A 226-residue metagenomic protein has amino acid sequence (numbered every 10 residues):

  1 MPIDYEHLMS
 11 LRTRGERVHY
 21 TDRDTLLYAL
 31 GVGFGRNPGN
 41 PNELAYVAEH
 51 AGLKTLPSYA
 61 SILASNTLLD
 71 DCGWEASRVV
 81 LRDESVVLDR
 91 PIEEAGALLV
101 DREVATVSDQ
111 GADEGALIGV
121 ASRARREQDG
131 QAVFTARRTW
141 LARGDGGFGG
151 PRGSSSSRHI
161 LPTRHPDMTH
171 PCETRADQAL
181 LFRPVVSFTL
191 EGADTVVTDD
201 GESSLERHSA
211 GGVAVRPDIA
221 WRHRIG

Functional and structural regions predicted by a protein language model:
M1-L81, G150-G153, I160-G226: Hot-dog-fold acyl-thioester-processing enzymes
M1-R14, V79-H170: HotDog/MaoC-like acyl-thioester-processing domains
